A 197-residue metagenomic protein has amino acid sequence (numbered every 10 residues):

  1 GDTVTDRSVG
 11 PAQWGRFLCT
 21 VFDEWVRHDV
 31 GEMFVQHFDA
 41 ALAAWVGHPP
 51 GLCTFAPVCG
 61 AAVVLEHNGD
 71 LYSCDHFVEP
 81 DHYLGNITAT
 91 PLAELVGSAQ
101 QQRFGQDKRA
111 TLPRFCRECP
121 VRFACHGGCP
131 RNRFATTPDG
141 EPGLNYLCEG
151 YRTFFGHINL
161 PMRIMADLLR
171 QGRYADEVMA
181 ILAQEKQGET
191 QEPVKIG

Functional and structural regions predicted by a protein language model:
G1-T54, V58, V64, H76-I87 (+1 more regions): Radical SAM enzyme [4Fe-4S]-AdoMet core and its adjacent flexible, acidic and glycine-rich loops/tails across
G15, C19, D39, A43 (+4 more regions): Generic detector of well-ordered alpha-helical segments enriched in charged/polar residues, highlighting helical
D29-V30, Q100, R173: Residue-level recognition of short, well-ordered coil/turn positions that link secondary-structure elements
V30-H37, Y72, F104-G105, G127-G128: Acidic/polar loop patches that form or flank catalytic/metal-binding clefts of enzymes that bind anionic ligands
P50, V78-V121: Membrane-interface junctions of multi-pass transporters
L52-T54, K108, T137: Residues embedded in well-ordered secondary-structure elements
F55, N86-A89, E94, Q106 (+3 more regions): Generic structural "secondary-structure junction" signal
N68-L71, E79-H82, T111-G197: Radical SAM enzyme core and accessory elements
